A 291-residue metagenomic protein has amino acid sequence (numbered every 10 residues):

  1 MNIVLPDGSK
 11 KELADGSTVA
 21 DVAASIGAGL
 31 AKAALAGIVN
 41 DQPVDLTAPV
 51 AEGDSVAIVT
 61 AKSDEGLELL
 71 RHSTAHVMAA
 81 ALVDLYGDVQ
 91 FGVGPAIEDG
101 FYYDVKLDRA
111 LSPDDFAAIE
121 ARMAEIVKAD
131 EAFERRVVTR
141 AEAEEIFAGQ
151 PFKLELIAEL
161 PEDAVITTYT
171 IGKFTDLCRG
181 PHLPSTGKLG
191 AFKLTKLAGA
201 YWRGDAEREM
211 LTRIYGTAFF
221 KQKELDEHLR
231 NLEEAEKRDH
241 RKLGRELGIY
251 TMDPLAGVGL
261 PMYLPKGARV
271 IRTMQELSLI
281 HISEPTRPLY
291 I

Functional and structural regions predicted by a protein language model:
M1-S9: Eukaryote-biased recognition of intrinsically disordered, low-complexity regulatory segments
G8-S17: Short, contiguous acidic and Ser/Thr-rich linear segments
S17-G29: Short amphipathic, charge-patterned alpha-helical segments
A34-A48: Short acidic beta-strand-loop surface patches of small beta-rich interaction domains
G53-D54: Loop/turn positions that initiate beta-strands
P95-V105: Short, conserved phosphate-binding/catalytic loop or strand-edge motifs used in phosphoryl-/nucleotidyl-transfer
K106-Y201, D205, E209-F220, L225-L247: Non-catalytic interaction/regulatory segments
I280-H281, P285-I291: Single conserved hydrophobic/aromatic residue that forms the stacking wall/gate of nucleotide- or nucleobase-binding
